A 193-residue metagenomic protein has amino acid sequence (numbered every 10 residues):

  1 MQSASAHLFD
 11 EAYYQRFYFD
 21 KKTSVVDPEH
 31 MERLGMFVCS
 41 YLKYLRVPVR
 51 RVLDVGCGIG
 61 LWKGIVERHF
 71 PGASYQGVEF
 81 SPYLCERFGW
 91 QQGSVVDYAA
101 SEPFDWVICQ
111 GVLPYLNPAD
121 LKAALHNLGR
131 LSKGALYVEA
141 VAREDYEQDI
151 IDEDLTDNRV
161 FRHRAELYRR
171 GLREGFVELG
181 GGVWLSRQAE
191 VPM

Functional and structural regions predicted by a protein language model:
M1-A100, L116-A123, N127-G129, G134-M193: Class I (Rossmann-like) S-adenosyl-L-methionine-dependent methyltransferase catalytic domain, capturing the SAM-binding
I108: A conserved beta-strand element that flanks and buttresses the S-adenosyl-L-methionine
G111-Y115: Short catalytic micro-motifs in class I SAM-dependent methyltransferases
